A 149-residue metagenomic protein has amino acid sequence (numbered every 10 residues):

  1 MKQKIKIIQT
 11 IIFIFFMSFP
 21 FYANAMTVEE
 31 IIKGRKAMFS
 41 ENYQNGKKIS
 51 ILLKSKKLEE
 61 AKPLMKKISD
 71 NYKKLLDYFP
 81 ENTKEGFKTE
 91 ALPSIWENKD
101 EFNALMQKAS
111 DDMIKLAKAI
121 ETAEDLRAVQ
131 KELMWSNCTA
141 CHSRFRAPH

Functional and structural regions predicted by a protein language model:
K2-I12: Bacterial N-terminal signal peptides that target proteins for export
S18-Y22: N-terminal signal peptide c-region/cleavage motif recognized by signal peptidases
N24-M26: Boundary of Sec targeting at the N-terminus
V28-H149: Sequence context surrounding c-type heme c attachment/ligation sites in exported
